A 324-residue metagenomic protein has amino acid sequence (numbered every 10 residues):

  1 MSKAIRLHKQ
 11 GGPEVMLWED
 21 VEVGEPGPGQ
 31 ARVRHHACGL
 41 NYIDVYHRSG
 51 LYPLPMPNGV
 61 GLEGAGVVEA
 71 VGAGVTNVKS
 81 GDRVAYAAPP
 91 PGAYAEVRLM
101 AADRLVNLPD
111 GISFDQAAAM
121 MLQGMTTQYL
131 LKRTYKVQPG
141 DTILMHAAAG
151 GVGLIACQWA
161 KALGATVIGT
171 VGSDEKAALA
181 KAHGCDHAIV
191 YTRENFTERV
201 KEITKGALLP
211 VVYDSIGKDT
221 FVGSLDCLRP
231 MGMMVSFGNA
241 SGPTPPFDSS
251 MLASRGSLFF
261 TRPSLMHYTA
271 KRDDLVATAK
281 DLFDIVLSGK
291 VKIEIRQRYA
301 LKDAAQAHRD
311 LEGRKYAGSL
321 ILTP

Functional and structural regions predicted by a protein language model:
E22-G39, S49-G92: Glycine-rich beta-strand-centered segment in the early N-terminal region that forms part of a ligand/cofactor-binding
A37, Y46, V84-A149, W159: NAD(P)H dinucleotide-binding glycine-rich loop of Rossmann-like/cofactor-binding domains, especially the beta1-alpha1
R83, T142, T166, G232-M233 (+1 more regions): Short glycine-centered segments of the SAM/dcSAM-binding site in methyltransferase folds
M145, K161-T220, K271-D273: Adenosine-nucleotide cofactor-binding segment
V152: Hydrophobic/small residue at the entry helix of a nucleotide-binding pocket
V171, D219-K290, P324: Glycine-rich phosphate-binding loop and adjacent beta-alpha segment of Rossmann(oid) nucleotide-cofactor-binding
R272-P324: C-terminal hydrophobic helical "lid"/dimerization subdomain of Rossmann-like NAD(P)H-dependent oxidoreductases
